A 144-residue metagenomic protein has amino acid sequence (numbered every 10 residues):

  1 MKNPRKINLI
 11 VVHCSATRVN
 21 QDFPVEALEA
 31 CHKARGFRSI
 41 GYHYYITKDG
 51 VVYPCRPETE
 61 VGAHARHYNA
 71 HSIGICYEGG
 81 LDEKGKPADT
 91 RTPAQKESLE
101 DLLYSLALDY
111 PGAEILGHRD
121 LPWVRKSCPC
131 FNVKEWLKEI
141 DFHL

Functional and structural regions predicted by a protein language model:
M1-E60: Short, conserved "active-site rim" segments that organize catalytic pockets and cofactor/ligand binding
M1-V11, S15, K48-V52, Y68-H71 (+1 more regions): Basic/polar, cationic surfaces and motifs that engage anionic cell-wall and phosphate/carboxylate ligands
V61-H67: Short, surface-exposed acidic-centric catalytic microdomains
I75: Ligand-binding face of N-terminal immunoglobulin V-set domains in extracellular IgSF glycoproteins
